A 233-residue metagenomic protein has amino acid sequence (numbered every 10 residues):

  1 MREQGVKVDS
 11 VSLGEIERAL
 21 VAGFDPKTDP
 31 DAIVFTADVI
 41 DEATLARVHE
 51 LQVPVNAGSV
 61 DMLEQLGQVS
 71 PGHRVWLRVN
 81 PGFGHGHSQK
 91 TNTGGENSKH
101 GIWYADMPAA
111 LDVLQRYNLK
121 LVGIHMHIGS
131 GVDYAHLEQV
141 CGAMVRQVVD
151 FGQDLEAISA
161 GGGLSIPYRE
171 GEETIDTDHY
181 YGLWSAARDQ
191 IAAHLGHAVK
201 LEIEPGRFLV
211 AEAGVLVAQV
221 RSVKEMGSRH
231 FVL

Functional and structural regions predicted by a protein language model:
M1-E170: Conserved alpha/beta-domain cores
I128-L233: C-terminal active-site-proximal or functional interface alpha/beta core segments in diverse enzymes
